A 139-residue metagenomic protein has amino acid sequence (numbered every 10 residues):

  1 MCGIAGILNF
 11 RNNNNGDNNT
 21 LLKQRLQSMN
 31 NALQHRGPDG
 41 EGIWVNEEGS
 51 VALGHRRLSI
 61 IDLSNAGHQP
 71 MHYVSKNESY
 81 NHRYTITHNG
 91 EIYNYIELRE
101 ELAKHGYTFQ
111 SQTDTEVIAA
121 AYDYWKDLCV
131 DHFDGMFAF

Functional and structural regions predicted by a protein language model:
M1-F139: N-terminus-centric sequence/structural signature that marks the extreme N-terminus and adjacent "lid/interface" module
